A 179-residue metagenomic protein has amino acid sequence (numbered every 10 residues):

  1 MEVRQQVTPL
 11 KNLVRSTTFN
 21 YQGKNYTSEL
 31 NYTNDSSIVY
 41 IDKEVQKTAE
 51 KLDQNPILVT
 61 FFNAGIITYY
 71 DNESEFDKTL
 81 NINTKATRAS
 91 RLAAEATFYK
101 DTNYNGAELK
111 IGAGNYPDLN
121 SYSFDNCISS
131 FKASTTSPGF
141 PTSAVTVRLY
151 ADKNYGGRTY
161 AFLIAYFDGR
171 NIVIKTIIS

Functional and structural regions predicted by a protein language model:
M1-S179: Compact beta-sheet-dominated domain cores in extracellular/mature segments
